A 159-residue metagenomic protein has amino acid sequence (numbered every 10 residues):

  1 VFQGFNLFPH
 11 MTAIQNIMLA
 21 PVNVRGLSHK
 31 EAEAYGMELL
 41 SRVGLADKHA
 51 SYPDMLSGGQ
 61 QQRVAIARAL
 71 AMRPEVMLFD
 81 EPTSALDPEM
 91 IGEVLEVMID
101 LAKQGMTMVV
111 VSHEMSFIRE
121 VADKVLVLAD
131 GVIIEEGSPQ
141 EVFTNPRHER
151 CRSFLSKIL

Functional and structural regions predicted by a protein language model:
F2-P139: ABC family nucleotide-binding domain
A129, E136, Q140-L159: C-terminal boundary and immediately downstream tail of ABC-type ATPase nucleotide-binding domains
